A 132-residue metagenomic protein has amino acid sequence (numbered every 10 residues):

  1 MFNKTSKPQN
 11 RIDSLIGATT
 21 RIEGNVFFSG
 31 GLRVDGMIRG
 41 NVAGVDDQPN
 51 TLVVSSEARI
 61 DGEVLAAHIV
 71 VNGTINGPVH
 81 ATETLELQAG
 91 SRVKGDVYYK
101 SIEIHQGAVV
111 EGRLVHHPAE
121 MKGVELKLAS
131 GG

Functional and structural regions predicted by a protein language model:
M1-D61, V70, N76, E83-G132: Intrinsically disordered, low-complexity terminal regions
V64: Extended lipid/amphipathic-ligand handling interfaces
